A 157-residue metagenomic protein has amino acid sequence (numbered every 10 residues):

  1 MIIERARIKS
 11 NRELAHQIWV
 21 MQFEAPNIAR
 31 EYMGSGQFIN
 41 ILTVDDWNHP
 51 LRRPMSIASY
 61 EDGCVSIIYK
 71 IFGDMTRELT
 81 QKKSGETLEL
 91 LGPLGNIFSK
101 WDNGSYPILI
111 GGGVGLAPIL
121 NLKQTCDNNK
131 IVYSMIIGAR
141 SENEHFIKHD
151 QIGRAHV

Functional and structural regions predicted by a protein language model:
I2-S84: Ferredoxin-reductase
D74-R154: FNR/FR-type flavoprotein reductase catalytic core
